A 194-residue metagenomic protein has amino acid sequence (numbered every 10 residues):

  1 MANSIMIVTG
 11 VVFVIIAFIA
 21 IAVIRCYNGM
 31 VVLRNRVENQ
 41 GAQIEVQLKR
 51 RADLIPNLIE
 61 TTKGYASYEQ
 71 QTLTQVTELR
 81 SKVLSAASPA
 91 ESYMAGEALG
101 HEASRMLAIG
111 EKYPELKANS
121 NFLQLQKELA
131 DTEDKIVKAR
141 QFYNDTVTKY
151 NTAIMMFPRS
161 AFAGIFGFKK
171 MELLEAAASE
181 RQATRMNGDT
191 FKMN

Functional and structural regions predicted by a protein language model:
A2-N194: A helix-centric hydrophobic-segment signal that preferentially recognizes long, alpha-helical stretches used
